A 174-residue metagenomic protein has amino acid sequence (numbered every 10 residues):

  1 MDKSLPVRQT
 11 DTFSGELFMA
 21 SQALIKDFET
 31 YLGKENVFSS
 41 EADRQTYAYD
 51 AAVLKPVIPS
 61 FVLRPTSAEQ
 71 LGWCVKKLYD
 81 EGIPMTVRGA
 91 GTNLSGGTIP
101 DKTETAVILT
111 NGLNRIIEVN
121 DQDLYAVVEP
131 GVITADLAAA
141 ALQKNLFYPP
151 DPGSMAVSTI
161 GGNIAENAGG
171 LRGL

Functional and structural regions predicted by a protein language model:
D2-A51, E81-I83: N-terminal accessory segments
F28, L54-M85, G89, A106 (+3 more regions): N-terminal glycine-rich flavin-associated loop
E35-S40, Y148-S154: Flexible, glycine/charged-enriched surface loops at secondary-structure junctions
Q45-T46, N93-G96, T134-D136: Flexible loop/turn segments at secondary-structure boundaries
Y49-D50, L94, G112-N114: A generic local structural motif
A51-L54, G96-D101: Short glycine-biased active-site loop of nucleotidyltransferases that positions the nucleotide triphosphate and helps
T92-N93, M155: Conserved beta-strand edge residues that scaffold enzyme active sites
V157-T159: Beta-rich nucleic-acid/ligand-interaction surfaces
